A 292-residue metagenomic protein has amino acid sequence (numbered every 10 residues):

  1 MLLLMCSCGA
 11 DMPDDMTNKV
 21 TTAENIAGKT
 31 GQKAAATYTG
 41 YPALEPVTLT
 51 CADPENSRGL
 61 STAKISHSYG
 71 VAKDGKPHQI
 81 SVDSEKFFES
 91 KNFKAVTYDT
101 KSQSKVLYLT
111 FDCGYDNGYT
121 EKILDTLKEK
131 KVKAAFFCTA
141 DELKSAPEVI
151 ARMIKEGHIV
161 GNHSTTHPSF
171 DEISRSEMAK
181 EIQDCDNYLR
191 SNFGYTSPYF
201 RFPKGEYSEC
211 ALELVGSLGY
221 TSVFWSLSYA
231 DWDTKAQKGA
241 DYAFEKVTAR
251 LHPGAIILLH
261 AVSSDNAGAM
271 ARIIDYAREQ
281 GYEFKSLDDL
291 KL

Functional and structural regions predicted by a protein language model:
C8-T110, D116-K122, E129, I273-Y276 (+1 more regions): N-terminal pre-catalytic segment of deacetylase/amide-hydrolase enzymes
K105-L107, N117-L124, K128-L258, V262: Metal-dependent polysaccharide deacetylase catalytic core of the NodB/CE4 family, i.e., the active-site-bearing domain
L251-D288: Catalytic grooves of carbohydrate-active enzymes
